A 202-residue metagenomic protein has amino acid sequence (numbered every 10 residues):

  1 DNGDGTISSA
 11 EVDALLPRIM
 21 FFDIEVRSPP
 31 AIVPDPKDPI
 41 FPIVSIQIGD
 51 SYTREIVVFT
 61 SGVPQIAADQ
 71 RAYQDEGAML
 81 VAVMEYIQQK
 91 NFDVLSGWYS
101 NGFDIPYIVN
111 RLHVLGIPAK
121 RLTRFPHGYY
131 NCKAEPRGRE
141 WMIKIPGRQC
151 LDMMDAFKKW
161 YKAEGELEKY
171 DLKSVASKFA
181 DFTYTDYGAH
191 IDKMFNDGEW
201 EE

Functional and structural regions predicted by a protein language model:
D1-N91: DnaQ-like (DEDDh/DEDDy) 3′-5′ exonuclease domain used for proofreading and 3′-end trimming on nucleic acids
I43-S45, G49-I56, N91-W200: Metal-dependent phosphoesterase core characteristic of DEDDh/y 3'-5' exonuclease domains
D75, E199-E202: Conserved acidic
